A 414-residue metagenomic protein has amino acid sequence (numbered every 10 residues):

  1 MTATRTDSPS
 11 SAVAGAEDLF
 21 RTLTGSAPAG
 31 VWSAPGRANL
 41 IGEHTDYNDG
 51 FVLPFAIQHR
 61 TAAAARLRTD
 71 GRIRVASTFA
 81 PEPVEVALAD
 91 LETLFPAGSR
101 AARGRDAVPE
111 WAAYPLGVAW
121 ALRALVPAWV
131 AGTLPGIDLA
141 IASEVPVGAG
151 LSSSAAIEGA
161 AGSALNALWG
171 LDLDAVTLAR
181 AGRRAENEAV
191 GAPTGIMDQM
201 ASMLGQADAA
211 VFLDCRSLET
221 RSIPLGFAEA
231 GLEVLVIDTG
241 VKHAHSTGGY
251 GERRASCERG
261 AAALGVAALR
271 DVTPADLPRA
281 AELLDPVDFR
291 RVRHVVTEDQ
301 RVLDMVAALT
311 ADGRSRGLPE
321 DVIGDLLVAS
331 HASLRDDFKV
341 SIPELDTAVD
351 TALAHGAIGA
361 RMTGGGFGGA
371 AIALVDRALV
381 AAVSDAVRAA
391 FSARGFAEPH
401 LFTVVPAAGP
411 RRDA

Functional and structural regions predicted by a protein language model:
T2-R37, A62, R66-V108, F212-G359 (+1 more regions): C-terminal nucleotide
T2-V31, P35-F51, E85-L91, F95-G226 (+3 more regions): Gly/Ser-rich oxyanion-binding loop with an adjacent helix/lid that shapes the negatively charged ligand pocket
D49-A56, R253-R254: Short Gly/aromatic-enriched secondary-structure transition segments
P54-A56, A64-L67, P109, A131: Short, charge-rich binding segments
L139-I141, I237-T239, A371: A structural signal for short, well-ordered beta-strand segments
A155-A156, A370-V375: FabD-like malonyl-/acyl-CoA
F367: Glycine-rich phosphate-binding loop
